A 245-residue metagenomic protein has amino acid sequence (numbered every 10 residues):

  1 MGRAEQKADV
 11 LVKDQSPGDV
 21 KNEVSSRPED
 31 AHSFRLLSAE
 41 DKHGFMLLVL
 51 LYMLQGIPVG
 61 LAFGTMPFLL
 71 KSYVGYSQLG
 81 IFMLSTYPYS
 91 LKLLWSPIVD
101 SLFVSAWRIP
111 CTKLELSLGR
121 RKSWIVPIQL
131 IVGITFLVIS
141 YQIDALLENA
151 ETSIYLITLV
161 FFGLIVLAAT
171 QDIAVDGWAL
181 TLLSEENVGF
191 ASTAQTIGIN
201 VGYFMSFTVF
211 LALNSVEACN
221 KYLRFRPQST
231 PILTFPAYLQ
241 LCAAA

Functional and structural regions predicted by a protein language model:
G2-Y52, L116-G119, S123, E148: Cytosolic juxtamembrane N-terminal segment immediately preceding the first transmembrane helix of multi-pass
S26-Y89: Helix-loop boundary and gating motifs at the non-cytosolic
M53, I128-A174: Hydrophobic core of transmembrane alpha-helices in multi-pass small-molecule transporters, especially MFS/SLC-type
M66, V166-L183: Intracellular juxtamembrane helix-capping segments at the cytosolic ends of symmetry-related transmembrane helices
Y76-L79, L180-Q195: Loop-to-transmembrane helix entry/capping segments in MFS-fold secondary transporters and related SLC/MFSD carriers
S85-L93, V132, G189-A218: Glycine-rich segments within core transmembrane alpha-helices of 12-TM secondary carriers
P97-W107, L114-E115, S140-E148, Y203-I232: Transmembrane alpha-helix termini and helix-breaking/packing motifs in multi-pass membrane transporters
V126-T135, T158, P231-A245: Symmetry-related core transmembrane helices of the 12-TM Major Facilitator Superfamily/SLC fold
